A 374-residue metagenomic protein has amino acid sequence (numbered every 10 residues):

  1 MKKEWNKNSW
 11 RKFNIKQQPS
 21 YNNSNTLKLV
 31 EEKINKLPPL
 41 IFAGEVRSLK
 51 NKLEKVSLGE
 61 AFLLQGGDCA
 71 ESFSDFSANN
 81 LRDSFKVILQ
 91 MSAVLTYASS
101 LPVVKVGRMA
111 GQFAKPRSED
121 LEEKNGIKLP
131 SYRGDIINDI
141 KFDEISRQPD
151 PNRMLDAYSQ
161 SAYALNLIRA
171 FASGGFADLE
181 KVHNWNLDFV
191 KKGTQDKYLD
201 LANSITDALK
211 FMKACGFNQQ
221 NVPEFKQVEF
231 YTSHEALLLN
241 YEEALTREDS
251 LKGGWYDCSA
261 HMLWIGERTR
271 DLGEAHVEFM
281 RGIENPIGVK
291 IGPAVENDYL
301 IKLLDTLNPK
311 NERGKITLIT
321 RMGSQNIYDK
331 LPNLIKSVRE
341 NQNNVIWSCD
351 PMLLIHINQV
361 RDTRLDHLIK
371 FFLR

Functional and structural regions predicted by a protein language model:
M1-D135: Long, contiguous, compositionally biased segments that the model treats as domain-scale units
S48-K50, G273-H276, L303, P332-L334: Glycine-rich, charged/polar anion/phosphate-binding loops that engage phosphate groups from diverse ligands
E71, D75-G323, D366: Active-site-facing alpha/beta catalytic cores
V103-V106, W347-P351: Short beta-strand segments at enzyme active-site cores
L300-D305, P309-K310, K315-I346, L353-R374: Non-transmembrane, aqueous-exposed alpha-helical and coiled segments at domain scale
